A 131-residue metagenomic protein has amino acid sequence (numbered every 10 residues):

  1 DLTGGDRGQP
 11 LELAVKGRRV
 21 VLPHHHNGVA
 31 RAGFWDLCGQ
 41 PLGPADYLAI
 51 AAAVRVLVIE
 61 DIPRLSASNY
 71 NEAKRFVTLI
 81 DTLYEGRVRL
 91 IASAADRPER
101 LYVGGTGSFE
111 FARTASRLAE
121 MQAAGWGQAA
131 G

Functional and structural regions predicted by a protein language model:
D1-R19, Q128-G131: Intrinsically disordered, low-complexity basic tails and flexible linkers associated with large NTP-driven
D1-T3, L48-A51, A112-A119: Generic detector of well-ordered alpha-helical segments enriched in charged/polar residues, highlighting helical
D6, L42-G43, G104: Residue-level detector of functional hotspots within protein domains
L11-D81: Conserved helicase/translocase motor-coupling segment
R55-G131: Terminal-proximal interaction/regulatory segments of ATP-powered molecular machines
